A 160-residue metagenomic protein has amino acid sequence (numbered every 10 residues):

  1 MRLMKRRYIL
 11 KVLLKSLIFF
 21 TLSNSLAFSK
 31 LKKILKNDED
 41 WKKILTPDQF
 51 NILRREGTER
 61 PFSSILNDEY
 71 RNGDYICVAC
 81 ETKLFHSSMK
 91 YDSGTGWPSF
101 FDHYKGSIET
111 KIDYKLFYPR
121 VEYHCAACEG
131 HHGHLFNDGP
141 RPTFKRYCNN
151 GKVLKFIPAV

Functional and structural regions predicted by a protein language model:
M1-I18: N-terminal secretory signal peptides and thylakoid transit peptides that target proteins across membranes
T21-R55, E59-R60: C-terminal segment of N-terminal export signals and the immediately downstream linker at the start of the mature
Y70-S99: Mid-length scaffold segments of soluble, non-membrane domains
D74, E122, K145: Residues immediately within or flanking Cys/His clusters that coordinate Zn2+ in small zinc-binding modules
C77, C125-C128: Short cysteine-rich clusters marking metal-coordination/redox-active sites
E81, E129, K152: Cys/His-coordinated zinc-binding microdomains
H86-S87, H134-L135, I157: Short, non-ligating residues that shape and space the ligands of small metal-coordination modules and catalytic
G106-H124, K155-V160: Short Fe-S-cluster ligation motifs
